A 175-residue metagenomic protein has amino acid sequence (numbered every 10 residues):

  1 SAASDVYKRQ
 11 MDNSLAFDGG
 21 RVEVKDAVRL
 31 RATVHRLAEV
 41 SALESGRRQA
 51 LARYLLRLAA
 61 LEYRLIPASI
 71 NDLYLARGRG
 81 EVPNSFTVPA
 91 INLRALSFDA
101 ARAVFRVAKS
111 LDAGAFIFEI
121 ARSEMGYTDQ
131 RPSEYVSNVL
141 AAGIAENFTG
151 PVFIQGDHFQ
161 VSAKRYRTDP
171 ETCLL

Functional and structural regions predicted by a protein language model:
A2-Y7: Short, small-residue-biased leader/transition segments that mark boundaries at the very start of proteins
V40-N71, P83-R102, R106: Low-complexity, highly charged intrinsically disordered N-terminal segments that act as targeting/localization
T87-L93, F116-I120, G150-D157: Hydrophobic faces of well-ordered beta-strands that scaffold small-molecule active sites in alpha/beta enzyme cores
P89-A90, F116-P132, A163: Glycine-rich, proline-tolerant flexible connector loops at the mouths of alpha/beta enzymes
A95-A100, T128-N138, K164-L175: Glycine-rich anion/phosphate-binding loops
D99-E119: Catalytic domains of carbohydrate-active enzymes, especially glycoside hydrolases
F105-D112, V136-F153: Acidic (Asp/Glu)-rich catalytic clusters
S123-G126, I144-T149, Q160, K164-D169: Catalytic-face loop-and-helix region of soluble metabolic enzyme cores
